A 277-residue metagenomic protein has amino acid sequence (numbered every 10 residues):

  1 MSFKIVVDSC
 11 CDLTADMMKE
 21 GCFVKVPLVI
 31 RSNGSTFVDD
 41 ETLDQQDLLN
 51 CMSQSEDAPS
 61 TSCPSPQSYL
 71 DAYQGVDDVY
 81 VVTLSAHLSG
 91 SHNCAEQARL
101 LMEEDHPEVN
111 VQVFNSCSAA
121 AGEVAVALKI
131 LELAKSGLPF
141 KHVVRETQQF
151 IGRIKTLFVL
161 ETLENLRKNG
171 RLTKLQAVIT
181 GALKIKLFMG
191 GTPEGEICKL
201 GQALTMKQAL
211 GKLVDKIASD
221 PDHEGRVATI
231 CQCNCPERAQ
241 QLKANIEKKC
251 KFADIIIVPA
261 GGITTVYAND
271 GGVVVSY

Functional and structural regions predicted by a protein language model:
F3, V79-V81, R226-A228: Generic beta-sheet signal
F3-S62: N-terminal glycine-rich anion-binding loop in soluble enzyme alpha/beta folds
V7, T83, Q232: Short beta-strand/turn micro-motifs composed of small residues that flank or help shape donor/cofactor-binding pockets
C10, L48-E56, C63-Y69, Q74-D77 (+3 more regions): N-terminal/domain-start segments enriched in small and hydrophobic, helix-friendly residues, covering either
C10-V24, L28-V29, L88-S91, A95-L100 (+3 more regions): Mixed-charge interfacial surface used for oligomerization/domain docking and macromolecular partner engagement
S60-Q67, L204-Q208: Conserved phosphate-coordination/catalytic loops
P64-E104: Active-site cofactor/cluster-binding pocket
T83, Q112-V113: A glycine-rich beta-strand to alpha-helix segment that forms a phosphate/ribose-binding loop at ligand/cofactor sites
